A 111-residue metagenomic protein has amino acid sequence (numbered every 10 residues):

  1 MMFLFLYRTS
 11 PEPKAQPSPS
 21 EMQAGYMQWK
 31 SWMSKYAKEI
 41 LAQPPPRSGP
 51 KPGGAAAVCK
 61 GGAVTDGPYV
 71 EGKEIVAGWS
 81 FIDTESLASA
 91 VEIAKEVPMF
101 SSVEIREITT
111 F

Functional and structural regions predicted by a protein language model:
M1-F111: Conserved, structured core segments of small domains
